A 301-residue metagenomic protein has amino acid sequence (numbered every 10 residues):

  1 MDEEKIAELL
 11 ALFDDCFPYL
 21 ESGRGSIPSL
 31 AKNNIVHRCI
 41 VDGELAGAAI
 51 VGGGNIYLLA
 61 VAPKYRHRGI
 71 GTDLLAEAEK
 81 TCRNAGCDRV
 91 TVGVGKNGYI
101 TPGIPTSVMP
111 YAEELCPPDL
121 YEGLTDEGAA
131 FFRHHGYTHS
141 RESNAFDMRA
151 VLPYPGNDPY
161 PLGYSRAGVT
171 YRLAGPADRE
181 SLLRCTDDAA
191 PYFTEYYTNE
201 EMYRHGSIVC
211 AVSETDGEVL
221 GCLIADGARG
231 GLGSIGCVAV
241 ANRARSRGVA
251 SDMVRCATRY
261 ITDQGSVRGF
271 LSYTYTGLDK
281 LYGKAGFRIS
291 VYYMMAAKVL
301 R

Functional and structural regions predicted by a protein language model:
M1-G25, R38, L45, N55 (+1 more regions): Short amphipathic alpha-helix that is part of the acyltransferase structural core
L20-H37, V41-L59, A190-N242: A conserved beta-strand-loop-helix scaffold within acyl/acetyltransferase catalytic domains
G47, R141-N144, V219-G221, V291: A structural microfeature
I56, V90-V94, I235, G269-Y273: Conserved hydrophobic beta-strand within the GNAT/NAT acetyltransferase core sheet that lines the active-site cleft
I56-R66, V94-G98, V238-S246: A short, internal acetyl-CoA/4′-phosphopantetheine-binding micro-motif in the GNAT/acyltransferase core
H67-C82, V240, S246-R259, K284: Conserved acetyl-CoA-binding loop-helix of GNAT-fold acetyltransferases
A76-S165, M294-K298: Acyl-donor-binding surface of acyltransferase catalytic domains
F132, Y137, L281-G283, F287: Conserved active-site tyrosine of GNAT-family acetyltransferases
